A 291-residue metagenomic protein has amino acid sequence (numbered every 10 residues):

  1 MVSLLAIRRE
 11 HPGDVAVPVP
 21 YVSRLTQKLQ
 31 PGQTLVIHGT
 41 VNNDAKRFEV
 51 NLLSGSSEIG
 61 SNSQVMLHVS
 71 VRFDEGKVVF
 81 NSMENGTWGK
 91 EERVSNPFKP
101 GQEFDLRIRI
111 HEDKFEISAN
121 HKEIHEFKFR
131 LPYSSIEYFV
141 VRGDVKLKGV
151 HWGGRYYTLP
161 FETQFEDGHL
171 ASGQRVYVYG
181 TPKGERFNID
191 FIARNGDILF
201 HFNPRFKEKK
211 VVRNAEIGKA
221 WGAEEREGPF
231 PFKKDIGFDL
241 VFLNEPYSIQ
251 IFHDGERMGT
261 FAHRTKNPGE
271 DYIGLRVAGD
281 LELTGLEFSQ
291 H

Functional and structural regions predicted by a protein language model:
M1-S118, K122-D239, L243-F252, E256-H291: Peripheral membrane interaction modules
